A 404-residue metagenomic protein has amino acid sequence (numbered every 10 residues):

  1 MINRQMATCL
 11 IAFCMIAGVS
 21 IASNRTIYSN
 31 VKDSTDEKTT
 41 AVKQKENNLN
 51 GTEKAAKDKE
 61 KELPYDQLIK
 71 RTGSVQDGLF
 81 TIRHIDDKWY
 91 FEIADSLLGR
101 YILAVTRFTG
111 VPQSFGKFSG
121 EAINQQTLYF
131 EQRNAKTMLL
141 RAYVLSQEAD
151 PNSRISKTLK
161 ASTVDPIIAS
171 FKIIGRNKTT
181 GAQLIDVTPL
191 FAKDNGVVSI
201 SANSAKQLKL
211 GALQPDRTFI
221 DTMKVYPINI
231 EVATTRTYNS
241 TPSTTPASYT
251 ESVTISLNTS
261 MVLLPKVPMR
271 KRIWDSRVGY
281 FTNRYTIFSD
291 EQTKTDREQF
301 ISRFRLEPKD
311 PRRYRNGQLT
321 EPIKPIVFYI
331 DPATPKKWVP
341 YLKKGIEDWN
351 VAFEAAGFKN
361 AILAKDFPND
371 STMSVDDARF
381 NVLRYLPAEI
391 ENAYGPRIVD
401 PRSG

Functional and structural regions predicted by a protein language model:
M1-S29: Bacterial Sec-dependent N-terminal signal peptides
C9-I11, W349, G404: N-terminal leader/targeting segments
C14-M15, N48, L342, P401: Generic detector of intrinsically disordered, low-complexity, polar/charged segments
R25-T334, A352, A356, A361 (+1 more regions): Auxiliary tRNA-acceptor-end handling modules of aminoacyl-tRNA synthetases
P335-V339: Alpha-helix N-cap/helix-initiation motif
P340-E347, V351: Solvent-exposed, polar/charged alpha-helical surfaces in well-ordered, non-transmembrane soluble domains, broadly
